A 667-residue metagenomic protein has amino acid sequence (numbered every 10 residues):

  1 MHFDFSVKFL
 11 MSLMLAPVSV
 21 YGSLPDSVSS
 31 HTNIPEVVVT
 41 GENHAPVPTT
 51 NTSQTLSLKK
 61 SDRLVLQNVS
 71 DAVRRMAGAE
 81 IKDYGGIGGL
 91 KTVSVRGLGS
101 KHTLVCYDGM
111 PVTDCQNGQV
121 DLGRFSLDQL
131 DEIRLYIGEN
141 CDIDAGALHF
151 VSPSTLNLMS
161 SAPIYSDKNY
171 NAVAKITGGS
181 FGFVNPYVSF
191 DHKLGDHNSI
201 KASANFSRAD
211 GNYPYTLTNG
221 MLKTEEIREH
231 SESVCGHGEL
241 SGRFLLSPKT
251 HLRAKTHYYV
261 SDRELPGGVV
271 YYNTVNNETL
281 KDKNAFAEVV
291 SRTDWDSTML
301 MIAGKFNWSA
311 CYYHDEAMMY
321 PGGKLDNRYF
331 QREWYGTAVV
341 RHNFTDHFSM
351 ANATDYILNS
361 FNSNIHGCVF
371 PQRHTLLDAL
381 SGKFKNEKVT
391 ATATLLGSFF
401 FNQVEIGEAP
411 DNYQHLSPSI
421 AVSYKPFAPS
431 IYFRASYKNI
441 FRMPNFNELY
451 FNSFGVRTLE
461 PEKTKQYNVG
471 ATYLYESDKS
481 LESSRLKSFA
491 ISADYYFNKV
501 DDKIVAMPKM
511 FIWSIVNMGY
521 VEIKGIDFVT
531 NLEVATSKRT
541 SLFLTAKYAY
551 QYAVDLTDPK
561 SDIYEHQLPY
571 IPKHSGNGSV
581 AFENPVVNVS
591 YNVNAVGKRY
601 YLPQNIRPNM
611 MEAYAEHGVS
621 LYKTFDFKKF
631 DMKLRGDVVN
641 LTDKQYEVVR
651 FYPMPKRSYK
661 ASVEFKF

Functional and structural regions predicted by a protein language model:
P35-L64, T92: N-terminal periplasmic "start-of-domain" segments of outer-membrane beta-barrel proteins
S70-P111: Extracytoplasmic beta-strand/coil segments of soluble accessory domains associated with Gram-negative outer-membrane
L127-V173: A beta-strand signature from Gram-negative outer-membrane beta-barrel systems, especially the internal plug domain
A209-Y215, T224-G238, R243-I302, F306-R332 (+1 more regions): Flexible loop and strand-edge segments within Gram-negative outer membrane beta-barrel domains
S247, T345-N498: Structural signature of Gram-negative outer-membrane beta-barrels, strongest in the C-terminal barrel of TonB-dependent
M301-D315, F433-S436, E462-K524, N531: Membrane-embedded beta-barrel scaffold of Gram-negative outer-membrane proteins
D346, K388, L486-A490, D494-K499 (+2 more regions): Gram-negative outer-membrane beta-barrel transporters
L544, A595-L602, L621-F667: C-terminal beta-signal and adjacent terminal beta-strands/loops of Gram-negative outer-membrane beta-barrel proteins
